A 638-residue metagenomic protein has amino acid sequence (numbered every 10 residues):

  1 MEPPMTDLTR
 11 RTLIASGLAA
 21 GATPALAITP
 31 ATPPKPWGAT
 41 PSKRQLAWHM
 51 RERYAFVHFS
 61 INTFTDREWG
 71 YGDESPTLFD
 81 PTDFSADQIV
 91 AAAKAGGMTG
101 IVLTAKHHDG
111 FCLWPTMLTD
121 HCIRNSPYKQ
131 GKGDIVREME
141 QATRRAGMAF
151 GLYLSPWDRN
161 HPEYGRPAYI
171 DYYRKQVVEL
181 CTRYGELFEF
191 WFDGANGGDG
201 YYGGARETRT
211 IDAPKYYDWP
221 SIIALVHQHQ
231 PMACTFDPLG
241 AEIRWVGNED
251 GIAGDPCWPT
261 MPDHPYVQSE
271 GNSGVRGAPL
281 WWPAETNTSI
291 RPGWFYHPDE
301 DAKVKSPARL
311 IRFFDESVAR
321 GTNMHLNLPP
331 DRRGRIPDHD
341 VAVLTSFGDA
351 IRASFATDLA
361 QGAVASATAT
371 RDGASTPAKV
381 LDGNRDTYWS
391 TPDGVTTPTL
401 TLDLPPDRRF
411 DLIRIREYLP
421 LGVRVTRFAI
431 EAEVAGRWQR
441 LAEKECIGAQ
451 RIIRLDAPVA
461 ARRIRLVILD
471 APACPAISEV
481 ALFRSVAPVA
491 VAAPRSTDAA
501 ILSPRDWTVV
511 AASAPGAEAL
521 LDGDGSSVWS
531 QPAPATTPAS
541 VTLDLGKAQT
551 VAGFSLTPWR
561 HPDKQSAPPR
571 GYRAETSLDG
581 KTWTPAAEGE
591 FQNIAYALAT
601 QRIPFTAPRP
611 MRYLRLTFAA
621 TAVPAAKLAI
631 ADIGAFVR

Functional and structural regions predicted by a protein language model:
P3-A20: N-terminal secretory signal peptides and thylakoid transit peptides that target proteins across membranes
R10-R11, H227, R615: Short, cationic motifs built from Arg/Lys/His that form the positively charged side of catalytic pockets
T23-P24: C-terminal segment of classical bacterial N-terminal signal peptides
I28-D382, T387-G394, T401-L402, R414-R416 (+5 more regions): Mature catalytic domains of secreted/periplasmic carbohydrate-active enzymes
A95, H339-S346, A350-T357, S375 (+3 more regions): Aromatic, loop-rich ligand-recognition surfaces of beta-strand-rich domains
T357-D382, A492-D522: Predominantly extracellular/luminal regions of secreted and cell-surface proteins, especially disulfide-bonded
G589-F591: Short loop/turn motifs that cap or connect beta-strands within the blades of beta-propeller-type repeat domains
